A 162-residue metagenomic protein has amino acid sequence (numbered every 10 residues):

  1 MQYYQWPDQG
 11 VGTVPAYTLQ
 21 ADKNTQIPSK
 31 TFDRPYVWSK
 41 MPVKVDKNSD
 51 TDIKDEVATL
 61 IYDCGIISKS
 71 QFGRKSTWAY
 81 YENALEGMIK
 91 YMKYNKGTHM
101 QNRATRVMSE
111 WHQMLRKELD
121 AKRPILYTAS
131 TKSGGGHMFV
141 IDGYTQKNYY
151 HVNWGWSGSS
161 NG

Functional and structural regions predicted by a protein language model:
M1-K44: Active-site nucleophile-adjacent alpha helix/oxyanion-hole segment immediately C-terminal to the catalytic cysteine
M1-Y4, I53-L60, I66, S70-M88: Active-site nucleophilic cysteine motif
Y3-Q5, V37, T77, E110 (+1 more regions): Residues in intrinsically disordered, low-complexity segments of regulatory proteins
D8-G10, D63, S160: Intrinsically disordered, low-complexity segments enriched in small/polar residues
P42, N48, S70-Q71: N-terminal leader/propeptide and maturation segments of large enzyme subunits in energy/redox metabolism and hydrolases
E86, K90-N153: Active-site-adjacent substructure of cysteine-protease-like catalytic cores
G155-G162: Conserved catalytic-core surface of thiol
